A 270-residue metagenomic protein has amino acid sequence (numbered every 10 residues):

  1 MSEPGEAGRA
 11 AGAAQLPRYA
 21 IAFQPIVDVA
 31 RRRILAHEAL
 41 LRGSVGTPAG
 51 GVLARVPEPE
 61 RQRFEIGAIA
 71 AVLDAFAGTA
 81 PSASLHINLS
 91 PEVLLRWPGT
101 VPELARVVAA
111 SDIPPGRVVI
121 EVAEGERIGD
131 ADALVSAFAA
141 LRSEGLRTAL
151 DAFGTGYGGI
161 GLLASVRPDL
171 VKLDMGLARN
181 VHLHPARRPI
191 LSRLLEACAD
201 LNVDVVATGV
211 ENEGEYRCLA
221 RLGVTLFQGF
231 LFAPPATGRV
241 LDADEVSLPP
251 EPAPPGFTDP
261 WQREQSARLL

Functional and structural regions predicted by a protein language model:
M1-D112, L269-L270: Bacterial c-di-GMP phosphodiesterase EAL domain
M1-Q24, D28-I34, L41-V45, V122-I128 (+1 more regions): EAL-family c-di-GMP phosphodiesterase catalytic domain
G43-G67, P91-G99, A109-R147, M175-E196 (+2 more regions): EAL-type cyclic di-GMP phosphodiesterase domain
P81-L85, I113-V118, E144-R147, D169 (+2 more regions): Short, well-ordered coil/turn segments that N-cap beta-strands
L150: Pre-DFG segment of protein kinase catalytic domains
